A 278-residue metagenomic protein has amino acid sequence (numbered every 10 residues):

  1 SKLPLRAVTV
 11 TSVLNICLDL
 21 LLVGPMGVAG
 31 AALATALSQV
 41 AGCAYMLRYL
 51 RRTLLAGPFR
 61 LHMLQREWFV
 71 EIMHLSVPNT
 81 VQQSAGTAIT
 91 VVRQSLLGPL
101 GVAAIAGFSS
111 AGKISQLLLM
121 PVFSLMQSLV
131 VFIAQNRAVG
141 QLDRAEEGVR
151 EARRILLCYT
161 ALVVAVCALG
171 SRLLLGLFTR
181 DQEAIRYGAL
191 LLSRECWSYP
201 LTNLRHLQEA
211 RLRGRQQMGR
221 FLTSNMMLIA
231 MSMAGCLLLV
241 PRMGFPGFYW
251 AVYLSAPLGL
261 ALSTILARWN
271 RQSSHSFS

Functional and structural regions predicted by a protein language model:
S1, V28, V102-I105, M218 (+1 more regions): Membrane-helix interface/capping residues of multi-pass secondary transporters
S1-T9, Y45-R48, L61-V92, L96-L97 (+6 more regions): Hydrophobic faces of transmembrane alpha-helices in multi-pass small-molecule transporters and flippases across diverse
L3-P4, I105-S171, N203-Q216, R220-F221: Small-residue-rich hydrophobic transmembrane alpha-helices
R6, Q116, V122, Q182-Q208 (+1 more regions): Alpha-helical transmembrane segments of multi-pass membrane proteins
V10, L14-C17, V23-T80, I133-S198 (+1 more regions): Short alpha-helical transmembrane segments in multi-pass integral membrane proteins
V13-L21, V91-S95, L117, L207-R211 (+1 more regions): Alpha-helical transmembrane segments of multipass membrane proteins
N15, Y159, M226-M233: Hydrophobic membrane-spanning alpha-helices of multi-pass integral membrane proteins
L21-M26, S84-L117, Q135-N136, L173-Q182 (+1 more regions): Helix-terminus/linker motif at the lipid-water interface of multi-pass membrane proteins
